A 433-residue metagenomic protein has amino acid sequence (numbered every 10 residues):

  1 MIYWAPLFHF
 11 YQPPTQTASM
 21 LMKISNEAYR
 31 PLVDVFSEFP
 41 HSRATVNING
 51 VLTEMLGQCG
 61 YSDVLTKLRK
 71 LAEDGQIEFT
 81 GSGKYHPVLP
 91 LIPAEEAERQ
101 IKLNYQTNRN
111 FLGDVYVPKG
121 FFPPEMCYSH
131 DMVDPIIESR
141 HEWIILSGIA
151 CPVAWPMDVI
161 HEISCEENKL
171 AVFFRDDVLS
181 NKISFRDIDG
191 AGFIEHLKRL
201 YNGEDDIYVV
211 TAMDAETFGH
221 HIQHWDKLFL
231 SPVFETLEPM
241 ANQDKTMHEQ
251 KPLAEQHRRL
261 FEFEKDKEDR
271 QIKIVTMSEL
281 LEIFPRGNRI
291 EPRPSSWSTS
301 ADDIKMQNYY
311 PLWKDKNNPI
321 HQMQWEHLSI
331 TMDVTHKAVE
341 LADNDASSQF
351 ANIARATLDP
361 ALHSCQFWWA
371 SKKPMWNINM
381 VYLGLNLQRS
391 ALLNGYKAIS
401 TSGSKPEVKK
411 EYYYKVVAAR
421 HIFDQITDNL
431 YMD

Functional and structural regions predicted by a protein language model:
I2-P93, R99-Q100, K119-P123, E142-S147 (+1 more regions): Short, well-structured secondary-structure segments
I2-R30, S37-F39, I160-H161, N168-L170 (+2 more regions): Active-site and substrate-binding clefts of carbohydrate-active enzymes
H9-P13, N49-T53, K84-P87, P123-S129 (+8 more regions): An acidic- and aromatic-residue-enriched active-site/binding cleft used to recognize and process polar
Y29-F36, L65-R69, E98-N108, V133 (+3 more regions): Generic structural signal for well-ordered alpha-helices, preferentially at hydrophobic/aromatic core positions
D63-G81, K102, I137-P156, E162-F174 (+1 more regions): Acidic, His- and aromatic-enriched active-site or binding-groove loops in soluble protein domains that engage sugars
P87-N110, F173-D205, I222-D226, L230 (+1 more regions): Alpha-helical scaffold elements lining the catalytic groove of polysaccharide deacetylases
P90-I92, P152-I160, K182-I183, R286: Short, charged, surface-exposed secondary-structure boundary motifs
K102-M157, T217-F234, Q243-E268: Catalytic domains of cell-wall/extracellular-matrix polysaccharide-remodeling enzymes, centered on de-N-acetylation
